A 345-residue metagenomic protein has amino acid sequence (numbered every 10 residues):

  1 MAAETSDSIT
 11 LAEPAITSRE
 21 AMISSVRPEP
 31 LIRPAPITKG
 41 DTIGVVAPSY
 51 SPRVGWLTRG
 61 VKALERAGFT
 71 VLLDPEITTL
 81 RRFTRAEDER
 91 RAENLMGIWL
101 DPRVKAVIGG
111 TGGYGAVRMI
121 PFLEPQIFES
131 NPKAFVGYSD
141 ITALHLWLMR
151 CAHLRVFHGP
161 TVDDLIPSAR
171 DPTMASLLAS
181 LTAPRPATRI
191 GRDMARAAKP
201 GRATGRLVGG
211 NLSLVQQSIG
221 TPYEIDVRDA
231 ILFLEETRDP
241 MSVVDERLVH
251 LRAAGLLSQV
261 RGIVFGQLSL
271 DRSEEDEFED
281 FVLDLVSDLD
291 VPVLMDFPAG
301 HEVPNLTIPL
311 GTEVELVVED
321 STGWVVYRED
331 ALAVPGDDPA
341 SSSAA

Functional and structural regions predicted by a protein language model:
I16-R103: ATP/NTP phosphate-donor binding region
V45, V107, D140, V215 (+2 more regions): Buried hydrophobic positions in well-ordered alpha/beta secondary-structure cores of metabolic enzymes
E87-A92, E246-H250, D276-L283, L310: Charged helix-capping and loop-helix junction motifs
A106-V117, Y138: N-terminal glycine-rich "phosphate-gripper" loop used for MgATP/nucleotide binding and carboxylate activation
L123-W147, R155-T161, L289-L294: Short, acidic/small-residue loops that bind anionic groups at enzyme active sites
H153-L214, G220: Conserved anion/nucleotide-ligand pocket segment
Y223-F278: Internal helical hairpin/lid segments
Q267-A345: ATP/nucleoside-binding phosphotransfer catalytic cores, i.e., glycine-rich phosphate-binding loops
